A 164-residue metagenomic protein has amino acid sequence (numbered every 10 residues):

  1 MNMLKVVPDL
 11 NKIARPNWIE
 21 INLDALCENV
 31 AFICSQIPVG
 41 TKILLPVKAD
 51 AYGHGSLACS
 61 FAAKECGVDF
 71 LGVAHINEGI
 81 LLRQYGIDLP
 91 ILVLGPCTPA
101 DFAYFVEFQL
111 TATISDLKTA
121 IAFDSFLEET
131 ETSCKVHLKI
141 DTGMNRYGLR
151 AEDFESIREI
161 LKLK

Functional and structural regions predicted by a protein language model:
M1-M3: Charge-biased low-complexity scaffold regions
V6-A14: Short, contiguous pre-domain boundary segments
I13, N17-E20, A25-E28, T41-K164: Active-site-proximal beta-alpha core segment in soluble small-molecule metabolic enzymes
Q36: Conserved PLP-enzyme active-site core in the AAT-like
